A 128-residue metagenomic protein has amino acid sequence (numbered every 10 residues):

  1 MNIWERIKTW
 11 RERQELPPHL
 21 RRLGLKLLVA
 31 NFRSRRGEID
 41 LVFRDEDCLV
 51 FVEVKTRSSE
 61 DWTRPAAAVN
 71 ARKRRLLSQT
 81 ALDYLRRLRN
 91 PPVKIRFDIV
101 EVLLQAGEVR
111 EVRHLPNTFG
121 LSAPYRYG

Functional and structural regions predicted by a protein language model:
M1-A30: Acidic-basic catalytic patches of nuclease active cores, encompassing PD-(D/E)XK and other metal-cofactor nuclease
I7, R11, R36, E60 (+2 more regions): Residues at secondary-structure transition points
L27-V29, F51, F97: Hydrophobic residues on conserved beta-strands that form the core of alpha/beta folds
V29-R33, V100-L103: Short, solvent-exposed loop/turn elements at beta->coil junctions and helix N-caps that rim active or binding pockets
R35-G37, E108: Short acidic/glycine-enriched loop/turn segments that link adjacent beta-strands
I39-W62, V69, L77: Conserved catalytic cores of phosphodiester-cleaving nucleases, focusing on short active-site segments
W62-I95: Mid-chain, well-packed structural core segment of small domains
R87-G128: Domain-level recognition of nuclease-like catalytic cores that cleave nucleotide substrates
